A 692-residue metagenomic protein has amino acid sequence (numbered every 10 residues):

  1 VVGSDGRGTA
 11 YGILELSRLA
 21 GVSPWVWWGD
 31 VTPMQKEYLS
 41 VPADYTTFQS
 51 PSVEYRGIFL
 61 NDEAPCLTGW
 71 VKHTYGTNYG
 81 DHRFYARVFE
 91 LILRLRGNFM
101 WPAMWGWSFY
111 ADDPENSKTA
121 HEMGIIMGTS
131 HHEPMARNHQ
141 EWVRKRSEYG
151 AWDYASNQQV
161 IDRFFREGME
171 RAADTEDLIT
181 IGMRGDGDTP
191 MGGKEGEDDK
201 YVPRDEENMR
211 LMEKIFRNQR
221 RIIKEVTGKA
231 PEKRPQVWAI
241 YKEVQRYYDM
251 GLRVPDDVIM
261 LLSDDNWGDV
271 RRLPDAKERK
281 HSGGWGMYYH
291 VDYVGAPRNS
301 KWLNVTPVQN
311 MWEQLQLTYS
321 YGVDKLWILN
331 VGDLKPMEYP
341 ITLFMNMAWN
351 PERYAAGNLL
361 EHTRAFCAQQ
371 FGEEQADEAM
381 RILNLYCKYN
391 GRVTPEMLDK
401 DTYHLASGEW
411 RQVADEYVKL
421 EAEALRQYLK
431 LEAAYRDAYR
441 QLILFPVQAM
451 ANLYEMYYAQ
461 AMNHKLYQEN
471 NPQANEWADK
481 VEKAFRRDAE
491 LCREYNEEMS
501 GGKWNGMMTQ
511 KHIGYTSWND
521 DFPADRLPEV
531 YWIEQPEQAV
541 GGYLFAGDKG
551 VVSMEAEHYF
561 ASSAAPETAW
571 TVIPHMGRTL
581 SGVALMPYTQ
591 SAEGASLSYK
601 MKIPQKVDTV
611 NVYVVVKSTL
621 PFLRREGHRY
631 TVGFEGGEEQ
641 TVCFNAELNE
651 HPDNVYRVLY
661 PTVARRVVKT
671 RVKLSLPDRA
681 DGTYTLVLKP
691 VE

Functional and structural regions predicted by a protein language model:
V1-G21, R83-R87, L91, L95 (+4 more regions): Intrinsic-disorder/low-complexity accessory segments
V1-N157, A173, V237-Y241, G251-G268 (+3 more regions): Feature activates predominantly on carbohydrate-active enzymes
V31, Q35-K36, L360-H512: C-terminal non-catalytic alpha-helical accessory regions
T32-V41, M104-W105, A111-E122, Y149-S282 (+4 more regions): Gly/Pro-rich turn-and-neighbor structural signature
L67-Y75, G97-A103, R146-A151, G193-E206 (+4 more regions): Glycine- and acidic
L93, N98-W101, W107-S108, E115 (+3 more regions): Structured mid-domain segments that build the active-site/substrate or prosthetic-cofactor binding neighborhood
H131, R137-M183, T189-P190, V237-I240 (+5 more regions): Hydrophobic targeting/anchoring helices
S517, F522-E692: Extracytoplasmic
